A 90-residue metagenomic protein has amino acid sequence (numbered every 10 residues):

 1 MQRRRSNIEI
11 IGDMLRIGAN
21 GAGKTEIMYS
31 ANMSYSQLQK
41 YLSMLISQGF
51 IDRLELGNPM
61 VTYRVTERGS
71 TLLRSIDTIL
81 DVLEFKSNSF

Functional and structural regions predicted by a protein language model:
M1-G12: Short alpha-helical segments that sit at the start of domains
G18-G23: Short capping segments at the starts of secondary-structure elements
E26-A31: A short acidic, leucine-rich amphipathic alpha-helix
M33-S47: Short amphipathic alpha-helical interaction segments
Q48-G57: Beta-hairpin "wing" of winged helix-turn-helix
N58-I76: Basic, amphipathic "hinge/linker" alpha-helix immediately C-terminal to the N-terminal HTH DNA-binding motif
S75-F90: Amphipathic alpha-helical dimerization/coiled-coil segments that flank or bridge DNA-binding/regulatory modules
